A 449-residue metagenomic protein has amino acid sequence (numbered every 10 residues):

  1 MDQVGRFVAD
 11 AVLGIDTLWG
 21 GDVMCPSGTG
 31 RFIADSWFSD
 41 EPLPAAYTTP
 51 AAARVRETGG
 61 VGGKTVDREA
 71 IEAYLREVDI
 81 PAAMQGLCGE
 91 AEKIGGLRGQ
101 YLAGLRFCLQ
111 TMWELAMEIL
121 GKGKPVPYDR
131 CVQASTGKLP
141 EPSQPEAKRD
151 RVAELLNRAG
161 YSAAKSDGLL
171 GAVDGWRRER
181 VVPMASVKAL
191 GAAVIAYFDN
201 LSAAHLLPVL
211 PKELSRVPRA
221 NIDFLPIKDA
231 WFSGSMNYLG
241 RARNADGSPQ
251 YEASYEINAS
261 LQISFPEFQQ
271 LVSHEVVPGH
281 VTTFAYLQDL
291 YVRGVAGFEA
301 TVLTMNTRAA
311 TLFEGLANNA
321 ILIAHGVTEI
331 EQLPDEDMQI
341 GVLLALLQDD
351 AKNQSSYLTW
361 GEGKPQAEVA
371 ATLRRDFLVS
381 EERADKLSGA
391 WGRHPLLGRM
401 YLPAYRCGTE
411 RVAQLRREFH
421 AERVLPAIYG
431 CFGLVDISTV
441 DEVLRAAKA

Functional and structural regions predicted by a protein language model:
M1-A449: N-terminal maturation segment of proteins
